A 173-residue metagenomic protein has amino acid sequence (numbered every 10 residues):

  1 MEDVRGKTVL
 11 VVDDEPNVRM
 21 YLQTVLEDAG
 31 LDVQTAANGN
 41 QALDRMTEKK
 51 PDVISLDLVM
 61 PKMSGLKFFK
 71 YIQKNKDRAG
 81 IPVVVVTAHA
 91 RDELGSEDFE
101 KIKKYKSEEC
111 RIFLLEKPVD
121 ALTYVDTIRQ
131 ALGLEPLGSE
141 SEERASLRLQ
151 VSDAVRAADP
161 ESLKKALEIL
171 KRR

Functional and structural regions predicted by a protein language model:
V12-D13, A36, I54: Conserved sequence signature across two-component system core domains
M20-D28: Charged docking surfaces used in two-component/phosphorelay signaling
T35-D44, G65: Helix N-cap/capping motif at the beta->alpha junctions
K49-S55: Active-site beta3 strand of CheY-like receiver
D57, T87: Active-site residues of response regulator receiver
M60: Receiver (REC) domain active-site loop signature in two-component systems and cognate sites in sensor histidine kinases
K67, A79, A90-E116, D120-R129 (+1 more regions): Alpha4 helix (beta4-alpha4-beta5 surface) of REC/receiver domains from two-component response regulators
G133-R173: CheY-like receiver
